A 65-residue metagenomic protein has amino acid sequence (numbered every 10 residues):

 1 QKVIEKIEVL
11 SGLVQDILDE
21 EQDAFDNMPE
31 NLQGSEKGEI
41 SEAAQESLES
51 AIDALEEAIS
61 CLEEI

Functional and structural regions predicted by a protein language model:
Q1-I65: Long, low-complexity or tandemly repetitive, helically biased scaffold regions used for multimeric assembly/adhesion
